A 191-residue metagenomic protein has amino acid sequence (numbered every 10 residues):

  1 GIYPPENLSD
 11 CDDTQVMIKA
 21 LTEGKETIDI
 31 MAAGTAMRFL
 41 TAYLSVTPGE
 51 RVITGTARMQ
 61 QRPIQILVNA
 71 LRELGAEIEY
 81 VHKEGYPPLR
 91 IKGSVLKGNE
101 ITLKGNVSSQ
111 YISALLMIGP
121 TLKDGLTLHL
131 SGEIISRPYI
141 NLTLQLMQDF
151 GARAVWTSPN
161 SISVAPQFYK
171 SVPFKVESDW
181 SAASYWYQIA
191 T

Functional and structural regions predicted by a protein language model:
G1-T191: Structural preference for solvent-exposed beta-strand-turn elements and adjacent flexible terminal/loop segments within
